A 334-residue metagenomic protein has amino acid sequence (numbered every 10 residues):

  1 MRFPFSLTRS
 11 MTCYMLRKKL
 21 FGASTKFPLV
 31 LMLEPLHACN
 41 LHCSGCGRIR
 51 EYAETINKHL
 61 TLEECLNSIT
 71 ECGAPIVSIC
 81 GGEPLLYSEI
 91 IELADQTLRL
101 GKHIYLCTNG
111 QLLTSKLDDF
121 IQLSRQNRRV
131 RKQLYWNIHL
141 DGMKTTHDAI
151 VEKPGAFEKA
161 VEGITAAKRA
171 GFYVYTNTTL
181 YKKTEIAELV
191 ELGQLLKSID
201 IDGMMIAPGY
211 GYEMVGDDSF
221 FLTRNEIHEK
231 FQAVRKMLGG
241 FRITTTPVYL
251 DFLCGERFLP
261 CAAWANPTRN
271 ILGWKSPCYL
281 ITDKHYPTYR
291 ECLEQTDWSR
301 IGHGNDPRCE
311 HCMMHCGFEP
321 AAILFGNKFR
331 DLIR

Functional and structural regions predicted by a protein language model:
M1-M15, W264-T282: A broadly conserved sequence feature marking short terminus-proximal activation segments in nucleic acid-centric
R2-D119, L123-Q133, R334: Conserved alpha-helical substructure of the radical SAM core
L29-E34, T245-Y249, C292-H303: Short, intrinsically disordered, charge-biased short linear motifs at domain edges
A38, H42, P260, R308: The −1 position to Zn-ligating cysteines in a subset of zinc-ribbon hairpins
E51, G82, D141, G209 (+1 more regions): Flexible loop residues that form catalytic and substrate-binding hotspots at small-molecule/glycan-binding clefts
L60-T61, L100, R129-D141, T146-N266 (+3 more regions): Radical SAM enzyme [4Fe-4S]-AdoMet core and its adjacent flexible, acidic and glycine-rich loops/tails across
C80, H139, A207, I281 (+1 more regions): Conserved residues at the C-terminal ends of beta-strands
W274-R334: Flexible mid-to-C-terminal extensions adjoining Fe-S/redox cofactors in radical SAM and related proteins
